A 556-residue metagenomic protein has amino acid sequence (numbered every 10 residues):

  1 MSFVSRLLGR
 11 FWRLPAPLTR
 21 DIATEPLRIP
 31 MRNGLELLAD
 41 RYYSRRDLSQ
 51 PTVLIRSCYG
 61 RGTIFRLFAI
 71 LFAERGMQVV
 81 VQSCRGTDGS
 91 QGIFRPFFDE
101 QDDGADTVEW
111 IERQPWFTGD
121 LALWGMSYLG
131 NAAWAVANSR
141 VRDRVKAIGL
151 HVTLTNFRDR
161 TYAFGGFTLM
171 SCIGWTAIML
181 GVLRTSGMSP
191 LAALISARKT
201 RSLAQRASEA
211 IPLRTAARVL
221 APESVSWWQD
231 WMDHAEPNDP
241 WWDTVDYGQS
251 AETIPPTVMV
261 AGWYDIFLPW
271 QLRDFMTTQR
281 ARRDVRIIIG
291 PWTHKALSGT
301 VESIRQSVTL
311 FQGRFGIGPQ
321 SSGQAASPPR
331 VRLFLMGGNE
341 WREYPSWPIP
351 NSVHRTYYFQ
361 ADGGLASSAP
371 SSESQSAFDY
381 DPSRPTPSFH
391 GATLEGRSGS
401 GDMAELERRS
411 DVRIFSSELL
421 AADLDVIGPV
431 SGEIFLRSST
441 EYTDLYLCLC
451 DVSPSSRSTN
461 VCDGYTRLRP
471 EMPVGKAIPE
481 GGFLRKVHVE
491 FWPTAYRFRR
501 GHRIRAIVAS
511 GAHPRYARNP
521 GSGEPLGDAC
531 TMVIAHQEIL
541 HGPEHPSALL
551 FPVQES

Functional and structural regions predicted by a protein language model:
F3-L14, D21-R28, R280, S303-R305 (+1 more regions): Glycine/threonine-rich phosphate-binding loop and adjacent beta-strand/alpha-helix elements that clamp
R32-Y43: A short loop-to-beta-strand scaffold at the N-terminal edge of the catalytic core in hydrolase folds
S49-C58: Short beta-strand element of the alpha/beta-hydrolase
I64-V80, F275-M276: Short amphipathic alpha-helix adjacent to the substrate-entry channel of hydrolases
P96-P115: Alpha/beta-hydrolase active-site loop
W116-S127: Alpha/beta-hydrolase fold nucleophile elbow
W124, N131-A197, W263, R282-Q312: A catalytic-pocket lid/entrance helix-loop region that shapes and gates access to the active site across common
T253, M259-A261: Short beta-strand/loop motif that positions the catalytic acidic residue of the alpha/beta-hydrolase fold
